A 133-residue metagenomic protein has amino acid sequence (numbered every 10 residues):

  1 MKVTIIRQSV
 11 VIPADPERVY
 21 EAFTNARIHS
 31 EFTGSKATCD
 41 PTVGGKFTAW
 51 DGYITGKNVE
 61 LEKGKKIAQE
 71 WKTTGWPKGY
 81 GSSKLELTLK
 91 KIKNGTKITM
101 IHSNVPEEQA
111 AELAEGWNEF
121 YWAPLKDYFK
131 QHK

Functional and structural regions predicted by a protein language model:
M1-T38: Hydrophobic ligand-binding cavity/cleft-lining segments
K2-P16, V59, S83, K90-T96 (+1 more regions): Aromatic-glycine hotspot motif
A14, K46-A49, E112: Alpha-helical scaffold segments that form or flank carboxylate-/histidine-based iron centers
V19-Y20, H29, F47, N58 (+4 more regions): Hydrophobic pocket/interface hotspot
A22, F32, E70, E108 (+1 more regions): Residues that scaffold the ATP/ADP-binding catalytic core of kinase and kinase-like folds
S30-E31, T38, T48, G52-N94 (+1 more regions): Hydrophobic-ligand binding "helix-grip"
T42: Active-site rim helix/loop that mediates acceptor-substrate recognition in acyltransferases
N104-K133: A conserved amphipathic terminal alpha-helix motif
